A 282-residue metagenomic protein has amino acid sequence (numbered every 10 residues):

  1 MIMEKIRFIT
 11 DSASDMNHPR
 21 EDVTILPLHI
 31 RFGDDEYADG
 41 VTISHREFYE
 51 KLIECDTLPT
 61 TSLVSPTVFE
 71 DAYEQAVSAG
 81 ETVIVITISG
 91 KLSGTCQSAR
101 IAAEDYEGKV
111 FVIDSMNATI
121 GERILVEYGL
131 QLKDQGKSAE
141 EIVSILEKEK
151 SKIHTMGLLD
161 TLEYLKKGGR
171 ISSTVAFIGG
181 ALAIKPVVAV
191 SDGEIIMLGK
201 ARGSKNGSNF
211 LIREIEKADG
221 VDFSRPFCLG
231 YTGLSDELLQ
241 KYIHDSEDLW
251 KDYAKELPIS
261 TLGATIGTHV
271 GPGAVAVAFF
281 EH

Functional and structural regions predicted by a protein language model:
I2-I6, A13-D35, T95-F111, N117-E127 (+1 more regions): Mixed-charge interfacial surface used for oligomerization/domain docking and macromolecular partner engagement
R7-I9, I84: Conserved beta-strand elements of the Class I
E36-D105: Class I S-adenosyl-L-methionine
